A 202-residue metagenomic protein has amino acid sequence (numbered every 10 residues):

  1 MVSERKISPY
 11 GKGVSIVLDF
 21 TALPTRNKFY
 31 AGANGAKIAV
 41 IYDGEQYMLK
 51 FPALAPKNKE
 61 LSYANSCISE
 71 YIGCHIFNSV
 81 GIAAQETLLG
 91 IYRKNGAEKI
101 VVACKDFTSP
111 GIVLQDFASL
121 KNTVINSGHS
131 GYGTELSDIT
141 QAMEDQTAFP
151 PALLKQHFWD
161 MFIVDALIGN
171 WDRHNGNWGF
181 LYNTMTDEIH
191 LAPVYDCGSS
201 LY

Functional and structural regions predicted by a protein language model:
S3-S127: Conserved ATP-binding subdomain of kinase catalytic cores across diverse folds
G13, L23, A33, K50 (+8 more regions): Generic signature of intrinsically disordered, low-complexity segments enriched in small/polar residues
T21, T25, T87, T108 (+6 more regions): Residue-identity detector for threonine
K105-F162: ATP-dependent phospho-/nucleotidyl transfer catalytic cores
S137-L201: Conserved kinase catalytic-core segment
